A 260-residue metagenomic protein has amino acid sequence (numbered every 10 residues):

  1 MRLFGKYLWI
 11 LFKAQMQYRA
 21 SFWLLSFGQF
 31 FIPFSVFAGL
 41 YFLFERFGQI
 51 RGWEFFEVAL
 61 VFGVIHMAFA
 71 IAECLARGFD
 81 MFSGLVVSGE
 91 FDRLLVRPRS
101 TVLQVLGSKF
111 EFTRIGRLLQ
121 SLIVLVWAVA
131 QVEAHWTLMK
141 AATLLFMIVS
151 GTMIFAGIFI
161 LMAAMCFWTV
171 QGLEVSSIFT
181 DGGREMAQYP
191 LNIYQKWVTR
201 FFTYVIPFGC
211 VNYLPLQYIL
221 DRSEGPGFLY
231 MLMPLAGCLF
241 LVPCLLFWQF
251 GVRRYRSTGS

Functional and structural regions predicted by a protein language model:
M1-S260: Hydrophobic transmembrane alpha-helices and immediately adjacent juxtamembrane helices of multi-pass inner-membrane
